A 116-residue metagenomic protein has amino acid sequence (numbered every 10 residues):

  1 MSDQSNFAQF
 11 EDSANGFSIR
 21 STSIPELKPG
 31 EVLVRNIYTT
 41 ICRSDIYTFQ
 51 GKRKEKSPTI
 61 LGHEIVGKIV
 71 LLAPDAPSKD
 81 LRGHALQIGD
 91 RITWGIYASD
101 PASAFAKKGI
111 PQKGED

Functional and structural regions predicted by a protein language model:
S2-A8: Short structural boundary motif marking the start of a folded domain
Q9-G16: Extracellular beta-rich ligand/substrate-recognition surface
S21-S23: Generic structural detector for well-ordered beta-strands
P25-T39, K52-A104: Glycine-rich beta-strand-centered segment in the early N-terminal region that forms part of a ligand/cofactor-binding
S44-T48: Cytochrome P450 core scaffold surrounding the K-helix E-X-X-R motif and the conserved "meander" helix-loop region
F49-K52, K107-G109: Short, glycine/charged-enriched secondary-structure capping and boundary segments
F105-D116: Short, compositionally biased
